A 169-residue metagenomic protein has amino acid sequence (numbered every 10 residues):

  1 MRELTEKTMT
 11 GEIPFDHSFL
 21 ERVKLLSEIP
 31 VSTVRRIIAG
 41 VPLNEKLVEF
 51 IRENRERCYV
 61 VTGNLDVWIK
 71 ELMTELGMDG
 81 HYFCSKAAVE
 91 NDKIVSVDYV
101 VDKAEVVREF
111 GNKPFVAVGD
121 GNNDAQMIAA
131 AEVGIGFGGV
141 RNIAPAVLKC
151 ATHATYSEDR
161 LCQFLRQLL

Functional and structural regions predicted by a protein language model:
M1-R55: A metal-dependent, Asp-based hydrolase signature
E45-L169: C-terminal cap/substrate-recognition subdomain and adjoining C-terminal extension of metal-dependent phosphatase-like
